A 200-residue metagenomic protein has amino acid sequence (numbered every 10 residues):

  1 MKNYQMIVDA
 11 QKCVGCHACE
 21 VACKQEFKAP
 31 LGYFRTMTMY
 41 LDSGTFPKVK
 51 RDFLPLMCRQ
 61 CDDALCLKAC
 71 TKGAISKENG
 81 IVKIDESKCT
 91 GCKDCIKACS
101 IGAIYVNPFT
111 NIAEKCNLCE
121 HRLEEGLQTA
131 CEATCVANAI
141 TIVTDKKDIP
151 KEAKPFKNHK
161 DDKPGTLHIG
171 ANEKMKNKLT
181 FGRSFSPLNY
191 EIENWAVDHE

Functional and structural regions predicted by a protein language model:
M1-E200: Non-ligating segments of multi-cofactor redox enzymes
